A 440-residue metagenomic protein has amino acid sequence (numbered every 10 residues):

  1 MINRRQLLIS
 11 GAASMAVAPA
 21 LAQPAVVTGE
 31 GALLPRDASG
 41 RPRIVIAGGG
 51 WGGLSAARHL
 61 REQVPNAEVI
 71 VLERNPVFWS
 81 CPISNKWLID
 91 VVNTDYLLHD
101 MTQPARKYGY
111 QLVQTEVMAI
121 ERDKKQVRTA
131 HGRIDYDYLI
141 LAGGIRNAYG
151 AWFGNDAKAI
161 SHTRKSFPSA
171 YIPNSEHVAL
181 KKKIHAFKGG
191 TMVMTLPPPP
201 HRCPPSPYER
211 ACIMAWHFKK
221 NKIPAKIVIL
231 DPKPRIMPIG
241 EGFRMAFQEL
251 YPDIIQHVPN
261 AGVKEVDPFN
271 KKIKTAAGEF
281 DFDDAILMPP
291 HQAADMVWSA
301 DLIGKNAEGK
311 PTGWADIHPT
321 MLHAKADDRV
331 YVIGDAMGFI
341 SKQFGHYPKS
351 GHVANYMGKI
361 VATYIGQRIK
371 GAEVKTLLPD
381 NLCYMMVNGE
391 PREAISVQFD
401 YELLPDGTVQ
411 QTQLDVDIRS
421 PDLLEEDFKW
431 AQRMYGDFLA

Functional and structural regions predicted by a protein language model:
M1-M15: N-terminal secretory signal peptides and thylakoid transit peptides that target proteins across membranes
G31-Q111, P198-I239: Beta1-alpha1 glycine-rich phosphate/pyrophosphate-binding loop at the start of Rossmann-like nucleotide-binding domains
G40, A394-A440: C-terminal auxiliary extensions adjacent to catalytic cores
K107-I120, V127, I134, W216-T312: A Rossmann-like FAD-binding core segment of flavoenzymes
T129, L141-A142, M194, L287-M288: Redox-cofactor binding/interface segments in oxidoreductases and associated redox assembly factors
G144-K220: Glycine-rich dinucleotide-binding loop and its adjacent helix/turn
A157-A186, D283-D284, M288-A354: FAD-site-proximal beta/loop scaffold in flavoenzymes
A354-L377: Internal hydrophobic alpha-helix adjacent to the cofactor/substrate pocket in enzyme cavities
